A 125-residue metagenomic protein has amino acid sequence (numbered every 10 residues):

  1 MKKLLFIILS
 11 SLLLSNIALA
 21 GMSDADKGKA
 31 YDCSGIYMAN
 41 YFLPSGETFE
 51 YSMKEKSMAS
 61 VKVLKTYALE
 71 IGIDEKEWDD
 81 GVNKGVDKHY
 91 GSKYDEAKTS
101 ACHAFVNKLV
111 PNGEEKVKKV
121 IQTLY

Functional and structural regions predicted by a protein language model:
K2-S10, L14: Sec-dependent signal peptide recognition, specifically the positively charged N-region followed immediately by
I8, G21-M22, F42, Y90: Generic detector of short alpha-helix boundary/capping microenvironments and adjacent low-complexity segments
L14, A30-C33, F105-V106: Extended hydrophobic/Leu-rich segments
L14-G21: Sec/Tat signal peptide C-region and signal peptidase I cleavage site
M22-I73: Short N-proximal segments of mature Sec-exported proteins
Y51-Y125: Compact alpha-helical subdomains of small soluble proteins
